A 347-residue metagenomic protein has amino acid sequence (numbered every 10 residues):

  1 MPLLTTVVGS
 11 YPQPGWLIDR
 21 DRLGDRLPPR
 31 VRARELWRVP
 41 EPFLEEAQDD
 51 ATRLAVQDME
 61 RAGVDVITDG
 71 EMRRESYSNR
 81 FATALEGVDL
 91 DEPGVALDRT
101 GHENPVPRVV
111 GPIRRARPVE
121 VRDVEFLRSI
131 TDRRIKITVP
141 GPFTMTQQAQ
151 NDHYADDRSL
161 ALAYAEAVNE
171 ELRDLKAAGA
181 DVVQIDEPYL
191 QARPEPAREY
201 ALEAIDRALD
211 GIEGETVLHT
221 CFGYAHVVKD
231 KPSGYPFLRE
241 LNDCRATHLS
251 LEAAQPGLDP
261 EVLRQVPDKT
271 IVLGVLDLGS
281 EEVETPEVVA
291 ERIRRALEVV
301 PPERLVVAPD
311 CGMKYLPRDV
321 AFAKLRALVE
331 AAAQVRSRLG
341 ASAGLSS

Functional and structural regions predicted by a protein language model:
M1-S347: Domain-level signal for soluble alpha/beta catalytic cores
